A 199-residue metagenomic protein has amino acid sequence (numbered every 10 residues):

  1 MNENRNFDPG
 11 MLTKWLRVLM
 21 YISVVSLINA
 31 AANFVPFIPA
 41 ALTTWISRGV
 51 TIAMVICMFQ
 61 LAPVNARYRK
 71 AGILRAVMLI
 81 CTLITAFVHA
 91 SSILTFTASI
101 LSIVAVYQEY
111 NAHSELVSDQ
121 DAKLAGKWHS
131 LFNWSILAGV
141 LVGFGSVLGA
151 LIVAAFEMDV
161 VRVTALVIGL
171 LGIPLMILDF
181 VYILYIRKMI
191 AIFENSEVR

Functional and structural regions predicted by a protein language model:
M1-A31, R48-F87, T97-L141, L178-R199: Membrane-interface extramembranous regions at the lipid-water interface
P9, P36-P39, P63, P174: Proline-rich intrinsically disordered, low-complexity coils
A30-S47, A86-I103, L151-I168: Membrane-helix interface and helix-disruption motif detector
A138-I152: Hydrophobic alpha-helical transmembrane segments in multi-pass integral membrane proteins
L148-G149, F156-M158, G172, L184: Extended alpha-helical regions
A165-D179: Small-residue-rich transmembrane alpha-helices that serve as helix-helix interface/gating elements in multipass
